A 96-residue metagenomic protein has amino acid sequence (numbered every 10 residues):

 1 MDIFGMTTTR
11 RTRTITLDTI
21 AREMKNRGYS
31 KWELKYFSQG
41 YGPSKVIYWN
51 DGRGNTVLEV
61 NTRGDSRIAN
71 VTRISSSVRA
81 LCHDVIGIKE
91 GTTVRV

Functional and structural regions predicted by a protein language model:
M1-T14, E90-V96: Short intrinsically disordered terminal tails
D2, T14, T19, V46 (+3 more regions): Generic short N-terminal amphipathic or hydrophobic helices
T12-S30: Amphipathic alpha-helical segments
M24-R63: Amphipathic, interaction-prone secondary-structure segments
G54-I88, V94-V96: Intrinsically disordered, low-complexity regulatory segments enriched in Ser/Thr/Pro and charged residues
